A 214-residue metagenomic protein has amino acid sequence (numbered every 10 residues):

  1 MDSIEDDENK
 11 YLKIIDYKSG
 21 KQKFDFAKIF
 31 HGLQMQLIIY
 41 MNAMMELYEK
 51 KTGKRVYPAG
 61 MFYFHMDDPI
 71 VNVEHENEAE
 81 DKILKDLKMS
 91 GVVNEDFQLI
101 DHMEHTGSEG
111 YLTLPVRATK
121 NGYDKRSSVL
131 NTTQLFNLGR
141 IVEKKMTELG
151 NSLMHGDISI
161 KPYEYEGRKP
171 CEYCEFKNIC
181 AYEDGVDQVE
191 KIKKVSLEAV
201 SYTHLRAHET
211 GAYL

Functional and structural regions predicted by a protein language model:
M1-R206: Structural signature of nuclease core domains in nucleic-acid processing machines
H204-A207, G211-L214: Single conserved hydrophobic/aromatic residue that forms the stacking wall/gate of nucleotide- or nucleobase-binding
